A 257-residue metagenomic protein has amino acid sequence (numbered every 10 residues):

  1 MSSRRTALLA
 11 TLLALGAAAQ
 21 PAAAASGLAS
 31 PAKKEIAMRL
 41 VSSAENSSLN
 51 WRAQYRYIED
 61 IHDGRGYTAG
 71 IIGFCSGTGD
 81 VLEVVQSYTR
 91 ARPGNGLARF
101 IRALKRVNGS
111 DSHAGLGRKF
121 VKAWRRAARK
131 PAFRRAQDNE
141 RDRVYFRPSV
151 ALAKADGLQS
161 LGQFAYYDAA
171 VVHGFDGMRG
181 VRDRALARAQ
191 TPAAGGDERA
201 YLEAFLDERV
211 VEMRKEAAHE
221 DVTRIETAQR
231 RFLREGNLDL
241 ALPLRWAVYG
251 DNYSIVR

Functional and structural regions predicted by a protein language model:
M1: Interfaces that engage single-stranded nucleic acids at replication/repair/recombination sites
R4-L8: N-terminal export leaders
L9-A17: Bacterial N-terminal signal peptides
L12, A22, R141: Functional cleft and adjacent loop/helix regions within the main domain that mediate ligand binding or catalysis
A19-A25: Boundary at the C-terminal end of the N-terminal hydrophobic targeting segment
A25-A132, A136-D156, L161-R257: Cell-wall polysaccharide-cleaving catalytic domain and substrate-binding groove, primarily in peptidoglycan/chitin
